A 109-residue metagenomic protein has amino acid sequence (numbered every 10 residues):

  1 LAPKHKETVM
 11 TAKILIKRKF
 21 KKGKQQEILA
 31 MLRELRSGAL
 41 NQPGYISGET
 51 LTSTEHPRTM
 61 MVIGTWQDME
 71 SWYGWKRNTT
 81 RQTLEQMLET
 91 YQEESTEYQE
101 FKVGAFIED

Functional and structural regions predicted by a protein language model:
L1-V9: Short, Lys/Arg-enriched N-terminal segments with co-localized hydrophobic residues within the first ~10-30 amino acids
V9, L51, Q99-K102: Intrinsically disordered, low-complexity regions of eukaryotic proteins
M10-A12, E27, P43-Y45: Short, flexible segments with low predicted structural confidence
A12-R18, E49-R77: Short, well-ordered beta-strand segments in beta-rich or mixed alpha/beta enzyme and ligand-binding folds
K19-I28: Short, surface-exposed ligand-recognition loops at beta-strand->loop->(often short) alpha-helix junctions that present
E34-S47, T65-Q99: An amphipathic, aromatic/His-enriched active-site/gating alpha helix that lines ligand/cofactor pockets
K102-D109: Short, low-order "capping/linker" segments at domain edges
